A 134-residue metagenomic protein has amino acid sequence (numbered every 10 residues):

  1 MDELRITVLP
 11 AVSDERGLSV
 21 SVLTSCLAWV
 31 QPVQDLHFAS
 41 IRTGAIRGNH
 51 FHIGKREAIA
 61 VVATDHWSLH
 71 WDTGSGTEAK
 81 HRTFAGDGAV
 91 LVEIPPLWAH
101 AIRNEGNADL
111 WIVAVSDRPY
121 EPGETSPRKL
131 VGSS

Functional and structural regions predicted by a protein language model:
M1-L91, E105-S134: Non-catalytic, conserved peripheral segments adjacent to functional cores
H100: Glycine-centered loop/turn positions within well-structured domains that cap or flank conserved ligand/cofactor-binding
